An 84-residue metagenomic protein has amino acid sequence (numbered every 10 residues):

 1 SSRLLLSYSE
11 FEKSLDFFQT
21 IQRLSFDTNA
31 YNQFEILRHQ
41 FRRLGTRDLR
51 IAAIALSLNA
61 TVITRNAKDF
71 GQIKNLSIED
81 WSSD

Functional and structural regions predicted by a protein language model:
S1-A53, S83-D84: PIN-domain endoribonuclease scaffold, especially VapC-family toxins
A52, L56-D84: Acidic, PIN/NYN-like endoribonuclease modules and their adjacent C-terminal/linker elements
